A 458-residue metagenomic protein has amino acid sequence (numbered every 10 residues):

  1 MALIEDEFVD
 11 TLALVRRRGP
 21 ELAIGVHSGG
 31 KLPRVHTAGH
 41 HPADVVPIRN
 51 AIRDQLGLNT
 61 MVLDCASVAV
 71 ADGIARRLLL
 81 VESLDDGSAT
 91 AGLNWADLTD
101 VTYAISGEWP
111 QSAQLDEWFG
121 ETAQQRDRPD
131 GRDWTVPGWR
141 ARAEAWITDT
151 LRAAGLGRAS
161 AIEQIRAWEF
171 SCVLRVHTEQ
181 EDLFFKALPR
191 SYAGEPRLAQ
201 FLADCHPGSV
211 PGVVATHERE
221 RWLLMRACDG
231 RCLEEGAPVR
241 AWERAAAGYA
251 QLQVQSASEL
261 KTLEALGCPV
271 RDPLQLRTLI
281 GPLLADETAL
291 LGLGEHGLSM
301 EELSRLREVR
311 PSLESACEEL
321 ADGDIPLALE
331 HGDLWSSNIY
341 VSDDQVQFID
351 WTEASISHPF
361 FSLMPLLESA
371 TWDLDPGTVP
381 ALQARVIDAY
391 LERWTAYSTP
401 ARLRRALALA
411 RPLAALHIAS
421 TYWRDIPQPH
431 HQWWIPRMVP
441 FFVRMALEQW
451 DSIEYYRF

Functional and structural regions predicted by a protein language model:
M1-V9, E121-R126: Acidic, metal-coordinating catalytic segment for phosphate/diphosphate chemistry, firing primarily on the Nudix
A2, F8, R17-M61, S67-I74: Conserved Nudix-box catalytic region and its N-terminal flanking loop in Nudix hydrolases and closely related
G25, E163-E179, F184-F185, V213 (+1 more regions): Active-site acidic catalytic loop and adjacent metal/ATP-binding pocket of ATP-dependent phosphoryl transfer enzymes
G30-K31, A69-E108, E163-P273, G281-A285 (+1 more regions): ATP-binding pocket architecture of kinase catalytic cores
R53-M61, T150-A159, H206-S209, Y397-S398: Short secondary-structure junctions
S106-I162: Juxta-kinase regulatory segment immediately upstream of eukaryotic protein kinase catalytic domains
G138-A159, S258-A265, D272-E330, T395-R402: An alpha-helical support segment within catalytic cores of ATP-dependent transferases
P359-Y397, P412-H431, F442-M445: Active-site activation/catalytic loop segments of kinase-like enzymes and analogous catalytic loops in related
